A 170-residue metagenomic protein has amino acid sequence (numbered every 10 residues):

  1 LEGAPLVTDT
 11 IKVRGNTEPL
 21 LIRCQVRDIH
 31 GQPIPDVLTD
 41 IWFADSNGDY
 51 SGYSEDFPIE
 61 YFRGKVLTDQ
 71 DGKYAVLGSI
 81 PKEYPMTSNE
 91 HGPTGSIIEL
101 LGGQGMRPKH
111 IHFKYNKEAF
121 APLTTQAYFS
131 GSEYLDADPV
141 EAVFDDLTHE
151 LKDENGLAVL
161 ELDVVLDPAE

Functional and structural regions predicted by a protein language model:
L1-E170: Beta-strand-dominated extracellular/periplasmic modules and repeats in secreted or surface-exposed proteins
